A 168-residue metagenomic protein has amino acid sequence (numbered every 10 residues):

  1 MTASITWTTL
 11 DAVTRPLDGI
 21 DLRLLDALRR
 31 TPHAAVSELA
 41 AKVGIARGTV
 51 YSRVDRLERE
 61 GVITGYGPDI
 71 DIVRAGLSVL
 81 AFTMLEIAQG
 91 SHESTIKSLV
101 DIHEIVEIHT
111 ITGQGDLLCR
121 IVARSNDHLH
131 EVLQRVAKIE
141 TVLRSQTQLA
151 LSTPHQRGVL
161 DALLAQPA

Functional and structural regions predicted by a protein language model:
M1-A168: A compositional/biophysical signature of low hydrophobicity enriched in polar/charged and small residues
